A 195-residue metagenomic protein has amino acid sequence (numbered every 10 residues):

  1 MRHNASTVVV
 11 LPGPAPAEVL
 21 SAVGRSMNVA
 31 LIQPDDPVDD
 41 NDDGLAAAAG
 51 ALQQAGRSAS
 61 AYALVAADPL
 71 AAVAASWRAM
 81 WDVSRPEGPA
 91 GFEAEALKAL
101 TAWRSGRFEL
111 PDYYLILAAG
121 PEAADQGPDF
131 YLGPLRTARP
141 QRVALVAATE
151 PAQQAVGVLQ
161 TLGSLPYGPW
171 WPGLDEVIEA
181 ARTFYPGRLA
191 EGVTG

Functional and structural regions predicted by a protein language model:
M1-V8: Extreme N-terminal, non-catalytic leader segments that precede Walker-type/kinase nucleotide-binding cores
R2, A15, G120-G195: NTP-dependent small-molecule kinase module
S6, S60-A61, P111-D112: Short, surface-exposed beta-edge/turn micro-motifs
L11: Hydrophobic anchor at the beta1->P-loop junction of P-loop NTPases
P14-A61: Conserved substrate/cofactor phosphate-moiety recognition/catalytic segment in nucleotide-dependent phosphotransferases
S26-Q33, L64, Y114, P140-L145: Conserved beta-strand scaffold positions in the cores of enzyme catalytic domains, especially in NTP/NDP-utilizing
D35, D68, A118-A119, A147-T149: Residues at the C-termini of beta-strands that transition into short coil/loop
L52-G56, V65-R136: ATP-dependent NMP and nucleoside kinases share a basic, alpha-helical "lid"
